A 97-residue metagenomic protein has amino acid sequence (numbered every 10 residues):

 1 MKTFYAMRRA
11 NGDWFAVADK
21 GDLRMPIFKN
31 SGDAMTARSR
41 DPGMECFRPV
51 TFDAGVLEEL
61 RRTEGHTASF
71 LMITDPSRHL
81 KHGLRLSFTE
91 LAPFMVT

Functional and structural regions predicted by a protein language model:
M1-T97: Conserved NAD+-utilizing ADP-ribose enzyme module
